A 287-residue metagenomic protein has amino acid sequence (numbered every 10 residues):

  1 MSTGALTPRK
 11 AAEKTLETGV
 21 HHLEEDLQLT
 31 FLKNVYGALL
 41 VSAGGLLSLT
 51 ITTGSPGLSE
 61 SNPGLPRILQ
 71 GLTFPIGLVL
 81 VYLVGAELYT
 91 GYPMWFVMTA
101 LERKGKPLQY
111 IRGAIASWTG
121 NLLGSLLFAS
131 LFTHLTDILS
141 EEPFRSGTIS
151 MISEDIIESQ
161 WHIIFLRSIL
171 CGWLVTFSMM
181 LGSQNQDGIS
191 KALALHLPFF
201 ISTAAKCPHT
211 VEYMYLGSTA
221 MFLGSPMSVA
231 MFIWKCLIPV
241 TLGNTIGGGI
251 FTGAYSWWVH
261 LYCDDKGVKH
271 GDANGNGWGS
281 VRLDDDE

Functional and structural regions predicted by a protein language model:
M1-E287: Alpha-helical transmembrane segments and their helix-helix packing motifs
